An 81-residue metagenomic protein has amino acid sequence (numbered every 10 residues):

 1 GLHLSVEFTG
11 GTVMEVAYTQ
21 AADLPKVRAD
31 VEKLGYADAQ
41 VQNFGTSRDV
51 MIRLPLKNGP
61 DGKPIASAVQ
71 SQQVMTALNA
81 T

Functional and structural regions predicted by a protein language model:
G1-T81: A structural signal for conserved, well-ordered secondary-structure elements that form binding/interaction cores
